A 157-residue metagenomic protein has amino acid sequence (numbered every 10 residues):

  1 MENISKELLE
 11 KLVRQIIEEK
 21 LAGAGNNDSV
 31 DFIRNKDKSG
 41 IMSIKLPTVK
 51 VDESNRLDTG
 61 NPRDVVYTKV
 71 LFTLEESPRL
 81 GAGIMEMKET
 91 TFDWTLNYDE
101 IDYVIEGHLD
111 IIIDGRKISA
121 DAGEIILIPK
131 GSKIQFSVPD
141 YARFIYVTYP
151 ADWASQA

Functional and structural regions predicted by a protein language model:
M1-L8, A22-G23: Intrinsically disordered, low-complexity regulatory segments in eukaryotic proteins
V13-G81: A short, N-terminal "cap"/entry segment at the start of jelly-roll beta-barrel domains of the cupin/DSBH fold
K45, K88, I112-R116, P139: Short strand-coil-strand connectors
V66-N97, P129-K130, D152-W153: Conserved short histidine dyad/triad with adjacent acidic residue
A82-I84, I101, K117, I125: Conserved hydrophobic/aromatic beta-strand scaffold that supports enzyme active sites
E86-M87, T95-I112: Short, conserved beta-strand element in jelly-roll/cupin
D114-G131: Short acidic-glycine-tyrosine-enriched beta hairpin
G131-A154: Ligand-binding loop in jelly-roll beta-barrel domains
